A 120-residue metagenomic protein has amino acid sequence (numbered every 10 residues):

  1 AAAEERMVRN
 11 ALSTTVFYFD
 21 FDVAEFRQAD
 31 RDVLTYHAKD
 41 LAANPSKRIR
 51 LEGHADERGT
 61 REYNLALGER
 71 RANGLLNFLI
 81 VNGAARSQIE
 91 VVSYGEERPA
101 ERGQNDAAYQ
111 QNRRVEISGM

Functional and structural regions predicted by a protein language model:
A1-R48: Periplasmic peptidoglycan-binding/tethering modules of Gram-negative envelope proteins
Y18, A55-T60: Surface-exposed aromatic
F26, G59, P99: Conserved protein kinase catalytic core
A29-Y36, E62, A66, R70-G74 (+1 more regions): Extracytoplasmic/secreted proteins, especially bacterial periplasmic and envelope-associated proteins
P45-H54, L67-A100, R113-M120: A non-catalytic structural micro-motif
E101-N105: Short beta-alpha junctions and helix-cap segments that line functional grooves
A107-Q111: A generic structural micro-feature
